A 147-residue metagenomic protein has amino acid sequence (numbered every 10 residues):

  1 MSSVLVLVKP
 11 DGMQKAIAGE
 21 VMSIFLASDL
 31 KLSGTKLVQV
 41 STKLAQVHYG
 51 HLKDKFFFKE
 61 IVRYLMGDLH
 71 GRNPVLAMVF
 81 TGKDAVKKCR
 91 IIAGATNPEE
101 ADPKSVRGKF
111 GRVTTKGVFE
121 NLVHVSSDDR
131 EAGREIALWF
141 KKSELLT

Functional and structural regions predicted by a protein language model:
M1-T147: Non-catalytic terminal and connector segments of soluble metabolic enzymes
